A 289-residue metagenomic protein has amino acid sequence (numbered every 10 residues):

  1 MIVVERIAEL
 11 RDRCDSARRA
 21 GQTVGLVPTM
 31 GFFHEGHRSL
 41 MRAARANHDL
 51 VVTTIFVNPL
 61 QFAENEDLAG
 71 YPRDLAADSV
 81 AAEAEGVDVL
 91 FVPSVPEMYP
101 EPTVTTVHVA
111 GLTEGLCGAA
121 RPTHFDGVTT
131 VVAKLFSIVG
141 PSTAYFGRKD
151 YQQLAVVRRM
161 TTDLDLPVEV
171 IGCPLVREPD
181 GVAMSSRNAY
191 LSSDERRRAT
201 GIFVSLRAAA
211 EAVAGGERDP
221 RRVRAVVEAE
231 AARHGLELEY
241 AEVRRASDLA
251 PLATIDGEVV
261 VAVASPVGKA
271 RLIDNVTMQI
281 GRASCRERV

Functional and structural regions predicted by a protein language model:
I2-L236, R244-D248, V276: Nucleotidyltransferase catalytic core that binds NTPs
A225-R282: Phosphate/ribose-recognition catalytic cores of enzymes acting on nucleotide-derived substrates
A283-V289: Conserved small/polar residues in nucleotide/adenosyl-binding loops
